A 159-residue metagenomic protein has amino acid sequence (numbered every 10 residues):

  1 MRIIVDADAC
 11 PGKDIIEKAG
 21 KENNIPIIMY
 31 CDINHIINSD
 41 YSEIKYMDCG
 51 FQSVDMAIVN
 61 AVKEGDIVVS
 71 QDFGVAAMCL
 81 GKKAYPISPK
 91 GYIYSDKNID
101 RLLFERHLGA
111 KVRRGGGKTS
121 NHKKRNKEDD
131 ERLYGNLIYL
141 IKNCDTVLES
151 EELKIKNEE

Functional and structural regions predicted by a protein language model:
R2-E159: Nuclease catalytic cores that cleave nucleic-acid phosphodiester bonds, predominantly acidic two-metal-ion
